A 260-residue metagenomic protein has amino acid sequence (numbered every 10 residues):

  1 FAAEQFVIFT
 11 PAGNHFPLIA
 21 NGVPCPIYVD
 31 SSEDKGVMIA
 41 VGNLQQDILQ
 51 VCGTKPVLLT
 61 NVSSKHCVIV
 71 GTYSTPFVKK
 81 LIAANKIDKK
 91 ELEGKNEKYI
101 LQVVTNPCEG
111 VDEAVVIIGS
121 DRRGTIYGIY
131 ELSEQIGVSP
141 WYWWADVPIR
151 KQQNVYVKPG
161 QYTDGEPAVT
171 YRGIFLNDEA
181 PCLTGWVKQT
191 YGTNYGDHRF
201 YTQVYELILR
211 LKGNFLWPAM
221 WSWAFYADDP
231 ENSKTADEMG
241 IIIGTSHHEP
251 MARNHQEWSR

Functional and structural regions predicted by a protein language model:
A2-G165: Contiguous, structured surface segment used for ligand recognition
P24, D30-M38, C52-P56, T60-K65 (+2 more regions): Aromatic-lined carbohydrate-binding surfaces of glycoside hydrolases
